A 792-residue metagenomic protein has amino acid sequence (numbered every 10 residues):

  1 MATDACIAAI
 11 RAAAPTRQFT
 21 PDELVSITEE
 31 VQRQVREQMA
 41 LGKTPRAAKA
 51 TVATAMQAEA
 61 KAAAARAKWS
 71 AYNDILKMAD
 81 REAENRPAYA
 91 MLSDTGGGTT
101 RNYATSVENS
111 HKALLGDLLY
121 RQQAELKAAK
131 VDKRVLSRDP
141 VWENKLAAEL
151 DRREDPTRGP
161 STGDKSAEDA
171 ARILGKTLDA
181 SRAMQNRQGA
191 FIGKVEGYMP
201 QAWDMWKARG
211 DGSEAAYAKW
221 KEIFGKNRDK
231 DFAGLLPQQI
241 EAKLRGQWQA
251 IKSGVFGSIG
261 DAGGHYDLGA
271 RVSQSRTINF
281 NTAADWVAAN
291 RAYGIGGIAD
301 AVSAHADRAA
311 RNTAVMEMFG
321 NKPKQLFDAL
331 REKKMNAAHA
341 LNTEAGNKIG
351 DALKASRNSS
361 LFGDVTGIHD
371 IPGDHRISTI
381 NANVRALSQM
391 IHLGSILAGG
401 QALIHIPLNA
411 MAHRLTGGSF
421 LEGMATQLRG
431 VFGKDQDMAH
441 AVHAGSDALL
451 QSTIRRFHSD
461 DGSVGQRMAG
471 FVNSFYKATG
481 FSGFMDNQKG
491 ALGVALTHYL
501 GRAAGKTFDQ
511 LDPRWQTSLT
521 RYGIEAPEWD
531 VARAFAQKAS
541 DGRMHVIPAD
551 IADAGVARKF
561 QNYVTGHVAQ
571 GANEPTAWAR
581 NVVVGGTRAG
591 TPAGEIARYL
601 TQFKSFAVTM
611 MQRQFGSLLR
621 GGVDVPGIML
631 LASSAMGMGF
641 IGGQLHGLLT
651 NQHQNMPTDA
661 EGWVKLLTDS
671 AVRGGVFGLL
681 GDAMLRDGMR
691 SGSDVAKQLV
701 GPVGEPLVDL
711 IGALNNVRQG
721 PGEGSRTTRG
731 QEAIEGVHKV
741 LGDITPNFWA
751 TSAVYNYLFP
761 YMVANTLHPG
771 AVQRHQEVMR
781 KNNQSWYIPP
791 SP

Functional and structural regions predicted by a protein language model:
A2-A180, M184, F191-R209: Low-complexity, small/polar and acidic-rich linker and loop segments
T100, L421-D437, R729-I744: Short, mixed-charge aromatic SLiMs
G159-T162, I240, Q247-I259, L268-W286 (+2 more regions): Short linear interaction motifs
T282, W286-A398, A402-T668: Hydrophobic, often aromatic-rich secondary-structure segments at membrane interfaces
F603, L707, V737: Hydrophobic, well-ordered secondary-structure elements that form the walls of internal hydrophobic environments
Q614-E732: Short low-complexity linker/loop segments enriched in small residues
Q719-P792: Hydrophobic alpha-helical segments
